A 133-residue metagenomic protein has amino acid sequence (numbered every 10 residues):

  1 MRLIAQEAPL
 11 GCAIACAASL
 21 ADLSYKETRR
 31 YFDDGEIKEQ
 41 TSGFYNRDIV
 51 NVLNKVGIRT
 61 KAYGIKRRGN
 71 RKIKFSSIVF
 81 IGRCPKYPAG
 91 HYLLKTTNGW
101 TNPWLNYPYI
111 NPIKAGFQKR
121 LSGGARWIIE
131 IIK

Functional and structural regions predicted by a protein language model:
M1-T41, N46-N51, K55-I58, K133: Active-site nucleophile-adjacent alpha helix/oxyanion-hole segment immediately C-terminal to the catalytic cysteine
F32-G124, E130: Conserved active-site-adjacent core of cysteine acyl-enzyme catalytic domains
